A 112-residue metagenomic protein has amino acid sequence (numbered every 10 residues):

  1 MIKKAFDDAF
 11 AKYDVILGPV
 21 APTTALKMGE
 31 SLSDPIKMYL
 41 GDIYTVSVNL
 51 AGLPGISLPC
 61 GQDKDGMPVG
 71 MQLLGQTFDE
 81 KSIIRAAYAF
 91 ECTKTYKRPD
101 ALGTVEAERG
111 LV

Functional and structural regions predicted by a protein language model:
M1-L50, D100-V112: Serine-dependent amide/ester hydrolase catalytic core
D7, L50-V112: Structural helix-boundary/capping segments
